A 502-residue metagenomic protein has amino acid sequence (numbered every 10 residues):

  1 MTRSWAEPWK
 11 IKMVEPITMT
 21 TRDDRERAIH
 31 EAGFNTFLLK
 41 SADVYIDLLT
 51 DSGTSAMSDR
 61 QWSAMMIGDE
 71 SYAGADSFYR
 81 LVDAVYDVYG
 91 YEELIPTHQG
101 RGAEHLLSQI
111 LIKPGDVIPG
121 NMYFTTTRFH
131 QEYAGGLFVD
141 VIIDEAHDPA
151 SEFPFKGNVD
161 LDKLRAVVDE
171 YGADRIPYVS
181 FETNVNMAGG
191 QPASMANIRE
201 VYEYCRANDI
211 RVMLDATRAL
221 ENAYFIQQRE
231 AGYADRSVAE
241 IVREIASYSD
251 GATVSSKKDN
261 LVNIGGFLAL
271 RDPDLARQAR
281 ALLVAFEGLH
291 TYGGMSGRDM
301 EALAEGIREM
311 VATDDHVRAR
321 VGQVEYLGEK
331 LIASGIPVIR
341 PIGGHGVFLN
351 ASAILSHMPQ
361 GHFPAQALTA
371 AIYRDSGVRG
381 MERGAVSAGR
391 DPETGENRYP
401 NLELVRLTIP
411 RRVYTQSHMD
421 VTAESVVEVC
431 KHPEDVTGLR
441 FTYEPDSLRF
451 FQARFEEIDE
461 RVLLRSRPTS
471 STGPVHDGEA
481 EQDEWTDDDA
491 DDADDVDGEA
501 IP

Functional and structural regions predicted by a protein language model:
T2-F34, L38-S41, D47-S55, Q61 (+4 more regions): Conserved PLP-enzyme active-site core in the AAT-like
D59-M66, A351: A short, surface-exposed helix-loop junction/capping segment
G68, T253, R406-P410: Short glycine-rich or small-residue beta-strand-to-loop segments that form or flank ligand, phosphate, metal/Fe-S
G265, G344, L402-R406: Short, solvent-exposed beta-strand edge segments and adjacent coil->beta transition regions
L270, L349-S352, I409-R411: Short beta-strand-to-loop capping motifs
F286-G288, S376-V378, V426-E434: A common structural junction motif
T291, S296-A302, I307-A370, R374-N401 (+2 more regions): Conserved small-domain helix->loop->beta segment predominantly found in fold-type I
M310, S387-P502: PLP-dependent enzyme catalytic core of the Aspartate aminotransferase-like
